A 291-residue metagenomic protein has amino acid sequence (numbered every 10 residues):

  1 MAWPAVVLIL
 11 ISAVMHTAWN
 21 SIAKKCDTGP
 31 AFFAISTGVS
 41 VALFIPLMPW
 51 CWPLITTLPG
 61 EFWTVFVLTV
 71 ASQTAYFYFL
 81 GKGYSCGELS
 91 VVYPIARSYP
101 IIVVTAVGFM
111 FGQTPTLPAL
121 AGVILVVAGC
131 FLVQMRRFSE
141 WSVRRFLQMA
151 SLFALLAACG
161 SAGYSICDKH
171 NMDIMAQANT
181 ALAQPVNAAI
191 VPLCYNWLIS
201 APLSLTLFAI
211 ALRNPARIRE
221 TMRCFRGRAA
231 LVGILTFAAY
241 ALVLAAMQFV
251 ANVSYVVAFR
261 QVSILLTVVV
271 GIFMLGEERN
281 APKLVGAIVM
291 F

Functional and structural regions predicted by a protein language model:
M1-L68, F77-G87, A128, M135-L155 (+5 more regions): Membrane-interface interhelical linkers
L8, T236-F291: C-terminal appended segment following the main domain
A18, I22, F79, A106-M110 (+3 more regions): Hydrophobic side-chain positions within alpha-helical transmembrane segments of multi-pass secondary transporters
F44, T105-A106, L117-R137, P282-F291: Hydrophobic transmembrane alpha-helices of multi-pass small-molecule transport proteins
L68-Q73, Y84-C130, W197-A201, N252-F273: Specific alpha-helical transmembrane segments that line the substrate/conduction pathway and gating interfaces
A157-K169: Transmembrane helical elements of multi-pass membrane transporters/channels
K169-I174, G271: Short, well-ordered amphipathic alpha-helices
